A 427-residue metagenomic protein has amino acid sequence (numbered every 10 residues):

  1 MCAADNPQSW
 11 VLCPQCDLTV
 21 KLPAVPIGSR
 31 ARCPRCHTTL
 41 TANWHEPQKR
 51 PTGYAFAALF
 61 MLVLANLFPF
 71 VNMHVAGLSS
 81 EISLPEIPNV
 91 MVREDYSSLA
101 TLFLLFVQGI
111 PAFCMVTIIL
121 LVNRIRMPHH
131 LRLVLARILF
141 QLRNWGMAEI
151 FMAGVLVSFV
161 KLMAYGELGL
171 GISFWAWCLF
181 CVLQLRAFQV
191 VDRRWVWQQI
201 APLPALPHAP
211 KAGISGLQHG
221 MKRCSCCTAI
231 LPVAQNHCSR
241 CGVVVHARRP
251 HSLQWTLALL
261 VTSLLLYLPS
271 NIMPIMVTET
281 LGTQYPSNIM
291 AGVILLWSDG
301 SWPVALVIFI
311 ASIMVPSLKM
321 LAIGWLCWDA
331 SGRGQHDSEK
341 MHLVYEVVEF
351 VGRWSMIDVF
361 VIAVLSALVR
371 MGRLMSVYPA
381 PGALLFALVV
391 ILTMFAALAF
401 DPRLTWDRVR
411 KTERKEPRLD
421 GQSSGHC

Functional and structural regions predicted by a protein language model:
M1-C427: Long C-terminal interaction/binding lobes of large macromolecular proteins
